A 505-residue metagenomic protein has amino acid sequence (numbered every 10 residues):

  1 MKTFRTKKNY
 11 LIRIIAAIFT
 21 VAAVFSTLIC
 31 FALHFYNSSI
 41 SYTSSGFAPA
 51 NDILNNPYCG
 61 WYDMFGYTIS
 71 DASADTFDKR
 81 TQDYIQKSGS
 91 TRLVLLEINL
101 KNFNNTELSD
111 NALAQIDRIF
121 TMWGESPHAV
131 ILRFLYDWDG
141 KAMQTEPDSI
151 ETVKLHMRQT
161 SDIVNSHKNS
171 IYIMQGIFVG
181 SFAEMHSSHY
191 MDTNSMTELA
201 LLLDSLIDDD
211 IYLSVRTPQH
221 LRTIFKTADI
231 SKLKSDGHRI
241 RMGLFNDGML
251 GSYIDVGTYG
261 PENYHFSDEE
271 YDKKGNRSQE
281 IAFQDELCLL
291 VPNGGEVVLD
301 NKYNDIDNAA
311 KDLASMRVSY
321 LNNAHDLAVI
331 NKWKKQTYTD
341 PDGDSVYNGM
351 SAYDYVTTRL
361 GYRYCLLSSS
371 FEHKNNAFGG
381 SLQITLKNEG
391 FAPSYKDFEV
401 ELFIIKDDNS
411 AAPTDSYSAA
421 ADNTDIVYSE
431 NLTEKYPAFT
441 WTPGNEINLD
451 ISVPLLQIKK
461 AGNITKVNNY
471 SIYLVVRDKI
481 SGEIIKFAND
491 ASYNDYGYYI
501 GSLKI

Functional and structural regions predicted by a protein language model:
T3-A23: N-terminal Sec-pathway targeting helices
F35-R92, E97: Boundary/entry segment of secreted carbohydrate-active catalytic domains
F77-D137, T152, I211: Aromatic-lined substrate-binding rim segments of carbohydrate-active enzymes
N111-A129, E146-I173, N194-L206: An active-site-proximal structural segment forming one wall of the substrate-binding cleft that immediately precedes
I131-K141, T160-T193: Active-site groove signature of glycoside hydrolases
I173-I330: Catalytic-core regions of glycoside hydrolase
D307-S369: Catalytic cores of secreted or luminal carbohydrate-active enzymes
T358-I505: Extracellular/luminal regions of secreted and cell-surface proteins that mediate adhesion/ECM remodeling
